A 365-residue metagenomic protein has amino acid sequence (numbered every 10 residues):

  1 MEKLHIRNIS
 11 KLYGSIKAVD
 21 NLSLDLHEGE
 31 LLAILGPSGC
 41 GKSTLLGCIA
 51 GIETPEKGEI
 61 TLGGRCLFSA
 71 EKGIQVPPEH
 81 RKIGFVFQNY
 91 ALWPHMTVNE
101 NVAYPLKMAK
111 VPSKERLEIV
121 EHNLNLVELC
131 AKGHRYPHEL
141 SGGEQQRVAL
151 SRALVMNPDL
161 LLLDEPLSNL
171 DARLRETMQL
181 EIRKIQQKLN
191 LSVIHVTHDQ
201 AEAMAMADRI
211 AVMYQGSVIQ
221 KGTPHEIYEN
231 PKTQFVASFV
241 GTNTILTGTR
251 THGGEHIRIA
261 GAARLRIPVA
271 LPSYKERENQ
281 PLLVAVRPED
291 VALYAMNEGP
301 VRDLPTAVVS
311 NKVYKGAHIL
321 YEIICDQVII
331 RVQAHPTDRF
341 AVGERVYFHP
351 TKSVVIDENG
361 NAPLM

Functional and structural regions predicted by a protein language model:
L35-P37: The feature captures the beta-strand-to-loop junction immediately N-terminal to the Walker
A50: Helix-to-loop junction immediately C-terminal to a conserved catalytic motif
G58-A70: Conserved ABC transporter NBD signature motif
R81-G84, Q88, L92-F235: ABC ATPase nucleotide-binding domains
H256, G261-N311, D338-M365: Glycine/charge-rich catalytic "coupling/switch" loops of P-loop NTPases
